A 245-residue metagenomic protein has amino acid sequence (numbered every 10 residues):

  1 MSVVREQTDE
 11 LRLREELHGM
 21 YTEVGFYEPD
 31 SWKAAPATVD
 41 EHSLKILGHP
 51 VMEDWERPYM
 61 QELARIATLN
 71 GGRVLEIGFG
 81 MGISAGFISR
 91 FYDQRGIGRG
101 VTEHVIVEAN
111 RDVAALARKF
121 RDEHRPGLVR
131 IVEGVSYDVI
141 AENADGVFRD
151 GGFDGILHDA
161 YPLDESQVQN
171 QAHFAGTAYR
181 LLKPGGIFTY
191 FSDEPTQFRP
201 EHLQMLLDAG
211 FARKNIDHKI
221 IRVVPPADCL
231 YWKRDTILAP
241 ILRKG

Functional and structural regions predicted by a protein language model:
V3-G72, I83: Class I SAM-dependent methyltransferase Rossmann-like catalytic core, especially the SAM/SAH-binding loop
T68, F91-G98, L181-P184: A generic alpha-to-beta junction signature in SAM-dependent methyltransferases
E76, G80: Class I SAM-dependent methyltransferase core
M81-V101: Conserved SAM-binding loop of SAM-dependent methyltransferases across substrates and taxa, primarily the Class I
G96-G98, T102-E108, Y190: Conserved SAM-binding motif I beta-strand of class I
A109-R149: S-adenosyl-L-methionine
V113-A114, S166-G245: C-terminal substrate-binding/active-site "lid" region of AdoMet-derived donor-dependent transferases
E142-A160, D164: A short acidic, Gly/Pro-enriched loop at the edge of an enzyme's catalytic core that lines a small-molecule cofactor
